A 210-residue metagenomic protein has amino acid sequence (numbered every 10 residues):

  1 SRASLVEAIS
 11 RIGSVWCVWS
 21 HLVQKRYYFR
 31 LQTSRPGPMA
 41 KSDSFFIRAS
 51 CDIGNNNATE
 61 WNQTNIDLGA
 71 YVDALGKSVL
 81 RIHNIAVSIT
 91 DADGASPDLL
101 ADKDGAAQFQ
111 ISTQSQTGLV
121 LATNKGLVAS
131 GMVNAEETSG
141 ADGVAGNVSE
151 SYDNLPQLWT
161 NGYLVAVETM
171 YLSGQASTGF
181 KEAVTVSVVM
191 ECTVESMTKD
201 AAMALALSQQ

Functional and structural regions predicted by a protein language model:
S10-G13, R30: Residues marking helix boundaries in flexible regions
W16-W19: Tryptophan (W) side chains
L22, Y28-F29: Short hydrophobic targeting helices and cationic amphipathic motifs that mediate membrane/organellar targeting
R35-A58, A74-K77, G179-Q210: C-terminal interaction-tip segments
N62-G118, T123-N124, E191: Beta-rich globular "head" domains
L80-V87, G162-F180: Noncatalytic modules at the cell exterior or secretory-pathway interfaces, chiefly beta-strand-rich lectin/adhesion
S112-L164: Extended, solvent-exposed segments with strong compositional bias
